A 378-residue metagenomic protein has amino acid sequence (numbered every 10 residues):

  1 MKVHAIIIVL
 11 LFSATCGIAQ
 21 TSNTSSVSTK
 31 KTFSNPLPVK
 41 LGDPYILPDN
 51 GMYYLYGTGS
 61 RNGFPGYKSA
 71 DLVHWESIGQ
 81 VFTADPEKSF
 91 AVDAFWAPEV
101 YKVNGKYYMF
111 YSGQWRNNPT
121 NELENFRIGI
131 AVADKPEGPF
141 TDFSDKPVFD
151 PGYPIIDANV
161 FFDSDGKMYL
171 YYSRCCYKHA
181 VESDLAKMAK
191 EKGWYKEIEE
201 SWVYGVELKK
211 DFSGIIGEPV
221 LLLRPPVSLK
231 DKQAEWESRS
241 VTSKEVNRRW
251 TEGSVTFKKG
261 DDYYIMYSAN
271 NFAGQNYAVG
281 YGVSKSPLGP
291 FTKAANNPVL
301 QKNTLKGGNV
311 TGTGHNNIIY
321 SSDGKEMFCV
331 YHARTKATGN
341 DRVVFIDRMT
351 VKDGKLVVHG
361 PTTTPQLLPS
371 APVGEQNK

Functional and structural regions predicted by a protein language model:
M1-S25: Bacterial Sec-dependent N-terminal signal peptides
A19-K378: Carbohydrate-active catalytic/glycan-binding domains of CAZyme proteins, especially the secreted or lumenal ectodomains
